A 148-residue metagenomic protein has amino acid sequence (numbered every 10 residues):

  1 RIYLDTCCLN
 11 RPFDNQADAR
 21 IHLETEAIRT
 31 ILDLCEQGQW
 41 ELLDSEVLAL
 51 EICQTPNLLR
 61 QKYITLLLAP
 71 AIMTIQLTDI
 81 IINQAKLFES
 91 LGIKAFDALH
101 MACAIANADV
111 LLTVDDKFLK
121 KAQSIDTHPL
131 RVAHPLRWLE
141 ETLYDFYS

Functional and structural regions predicted by a protein language model:
R1, N15-T25, L34, S90 (+1 more regions): Acidic, PIN/NYN-like endoribonuclease modules and their adjacent C-terminal/linker elements
Y3-P56, A69, T74, L136-L143: PIN/NYN-family metal-dependent endoribonuclease catalytic core
L4, Q76, A95-A98, T113: Short beta-strand scaffold positions
C8, L48, I81, L99-H100 (+1 more regions): Alpha-helix capping/helix-boundary segments
D14-A17, D79-E89: Short, basic, glycine/proline-bearing loop/turn elements
E51, Q84, K120-K121: Phosphate- and divalent-cation-binding pockets in alpha/beta enzyme and binding domains that engage nucleotide-derived
L58-L66, K120-D126: Short, aromatic/basic amphipathic alpha-helical patches
Q61-A85: Helix-adjacent hinge/juxtasegments
